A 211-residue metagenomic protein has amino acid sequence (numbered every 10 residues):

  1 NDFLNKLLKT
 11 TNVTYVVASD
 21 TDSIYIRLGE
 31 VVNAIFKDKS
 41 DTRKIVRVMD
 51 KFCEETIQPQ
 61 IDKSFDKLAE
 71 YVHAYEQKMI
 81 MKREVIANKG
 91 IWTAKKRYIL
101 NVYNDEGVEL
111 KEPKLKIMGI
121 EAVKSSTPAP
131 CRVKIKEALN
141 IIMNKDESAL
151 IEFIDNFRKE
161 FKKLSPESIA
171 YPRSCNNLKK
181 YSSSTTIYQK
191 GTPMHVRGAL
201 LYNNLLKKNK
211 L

Functional and structural regions predicted by a protein language model:
N1-T21, L28-L211: DNA-dependent DNA polymerase catalytic subunits
